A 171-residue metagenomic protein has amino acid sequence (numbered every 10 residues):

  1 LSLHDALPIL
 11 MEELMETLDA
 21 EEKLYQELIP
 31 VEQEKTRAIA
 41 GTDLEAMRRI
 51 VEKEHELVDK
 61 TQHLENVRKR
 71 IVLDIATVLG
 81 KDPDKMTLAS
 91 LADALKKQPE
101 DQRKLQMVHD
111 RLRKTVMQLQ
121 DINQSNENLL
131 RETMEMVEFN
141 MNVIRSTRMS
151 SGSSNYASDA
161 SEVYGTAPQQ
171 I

Functional and structural regions predicted by a protein language model:
L1, I75-A76, F139: Generic hydrophobic, helix-prone segments enriched in Leu/Val/Ile
L1-L7: Short, small-residue-biased leader/transition segments that mark boundaries at the very start of proteins
L3, A40-G41, Q124: Alpha-helical architecture
P8-A92, K96-K97: Extended, charge-rich alpha-helical scaffolding segments
M86-I171: Short terminal interaction segments
